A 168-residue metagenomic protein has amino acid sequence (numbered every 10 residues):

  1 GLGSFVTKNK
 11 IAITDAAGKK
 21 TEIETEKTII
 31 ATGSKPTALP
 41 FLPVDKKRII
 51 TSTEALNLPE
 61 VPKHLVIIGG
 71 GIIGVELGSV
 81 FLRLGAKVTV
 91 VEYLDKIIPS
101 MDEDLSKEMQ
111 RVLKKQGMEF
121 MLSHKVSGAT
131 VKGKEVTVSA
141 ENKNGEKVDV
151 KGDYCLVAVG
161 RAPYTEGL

Functional and structural regions predicted by a protein language model:
G1-I11, K87-L168: A Rossmann-like FAD-binding core segment of flavoenzymes
G1-I68, S139-L168: FAD-binding core/adjacent interface of flavoenzyme oxidoreductases
E24, E76, E108: Short Gly/charged-rich anion-binding patches and loops
R48, P59-M101, E135: Rossmann-like NAD(P)H-binding beta-loop-alpha module
